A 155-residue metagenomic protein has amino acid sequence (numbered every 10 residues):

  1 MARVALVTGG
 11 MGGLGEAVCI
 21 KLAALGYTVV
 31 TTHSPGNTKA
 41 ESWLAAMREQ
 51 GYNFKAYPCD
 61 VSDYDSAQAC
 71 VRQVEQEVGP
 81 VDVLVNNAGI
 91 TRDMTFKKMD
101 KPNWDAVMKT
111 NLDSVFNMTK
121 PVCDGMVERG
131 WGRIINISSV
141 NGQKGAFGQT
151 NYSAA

Functional and structural regions predicted by a protein language model:
M11-G12: Conserved glycine-rich cofactor-binding loop
L25-E41: Conserved glycine-rich Rossmann-like NAD(P)H-binding loop of the short-chain dehydrogenase/reductase
P58-A69, K101: The beta1-alpha1 cofactor-binding region of Rossmann-like NAD(H)/NADP(H)-dependent oxidoreductases
T95-F96, N103-D105: Substrate-binding pocket helix/loop in short-chain dehydrogenase/reductase
K97, K144-T150: Active-site loop immediately N-terminal to the catalytic Tyr-X3-Lys motif of short-chain dehydrogenase/reductase
T119, A155: Active-site helix of classical SDR
S139: Residue(s) in the substrate-gating loop at a strand-loop-helix junction that position the organic substrate next
